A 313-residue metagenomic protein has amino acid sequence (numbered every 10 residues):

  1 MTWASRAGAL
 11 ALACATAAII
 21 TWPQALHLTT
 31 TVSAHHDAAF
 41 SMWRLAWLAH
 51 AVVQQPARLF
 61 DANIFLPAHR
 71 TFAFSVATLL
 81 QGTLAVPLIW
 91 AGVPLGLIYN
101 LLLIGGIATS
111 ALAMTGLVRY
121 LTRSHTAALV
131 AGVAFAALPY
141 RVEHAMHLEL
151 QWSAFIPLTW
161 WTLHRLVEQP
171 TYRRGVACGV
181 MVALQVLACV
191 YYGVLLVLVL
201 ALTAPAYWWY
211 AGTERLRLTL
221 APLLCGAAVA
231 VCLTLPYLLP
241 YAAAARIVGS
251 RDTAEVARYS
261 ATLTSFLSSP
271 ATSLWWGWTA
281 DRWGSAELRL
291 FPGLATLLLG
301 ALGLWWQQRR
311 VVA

Functional and structural regions predicted by a protein language model:
M1-W22, A221-A228, W305-A313: Start-transfer (signal-anchor) and selected internal transmembrane alpha helices of multi-pass inner/ER membrane
T16-A111, A134-S153, A257-G284: Membrane-interface coil-to-helix junctions
M114-A137: Transmembrane-helix signature of polytopic, membrane-embedded enzymes that assemble or transfer cell-envelope glycans
Y140, H147, V180-W208, A230-L238: Transmembrane helices and adjacent periplasmic/lumenal helix-loop junctions of polyprenol-phosphate-dependent
S153-E168: Specific aromatic-rich, kink-prone transmembrane helix
R165-V167, L196-V229, Q307-V311: Perimembrane helix-loop-helix junctions
E168-A183, R217-L220: Short hydrophobic alpha-helices at membrane interfaces in multi-pass membrane enzymes
C189, C225-E255, L263, S269-G277 (+1 more regions): Membrane-lumen/periplasm interface segments of specific transmembrane helices in polyprenyl phosphate-linked
